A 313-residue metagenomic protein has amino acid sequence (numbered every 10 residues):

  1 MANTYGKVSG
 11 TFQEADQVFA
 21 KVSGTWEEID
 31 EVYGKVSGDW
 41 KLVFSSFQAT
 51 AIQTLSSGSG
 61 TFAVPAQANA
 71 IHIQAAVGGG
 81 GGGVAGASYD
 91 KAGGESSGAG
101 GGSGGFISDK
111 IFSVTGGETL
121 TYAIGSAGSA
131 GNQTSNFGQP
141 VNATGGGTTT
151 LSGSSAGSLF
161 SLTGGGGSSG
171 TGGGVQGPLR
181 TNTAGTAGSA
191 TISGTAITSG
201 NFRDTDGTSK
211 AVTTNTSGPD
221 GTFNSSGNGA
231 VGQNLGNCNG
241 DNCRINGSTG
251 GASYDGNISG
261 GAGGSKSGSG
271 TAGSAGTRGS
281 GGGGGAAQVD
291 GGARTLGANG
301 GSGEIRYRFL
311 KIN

Functional and structural regions predicted by a protein language model:
M1-A2, Q13-D16, E27-D30, G138-T150 (+4 more regions): A short, compositionally biased
M1-S45: Intrinsically disordered, compositionally biased repeat/linker segments
T4, A20, Q48-L55, V175-Q176 (+3 more regions): Disulfide-bonded cysteine-rich modules in secreted/extracellular proteins, activating on the conserved Cys frameworks
G6, A20-K21, G34-K35, S152 (+5 more regions): Beta-strand-rich, repetitive solenoid scaffolds
E27, W40-A51, G83, A156-L162: Surface-exposed loop/edge segments in extracytoplasmic proteins
Y33-A70, G80: Terminal (often C-terminal
T54-A63, Q74-S154, G170-T183, C238 (+2 more regions): Glycine-rich strand-loop-strand elements at beta-sheet edges
S154-G167, T171-G270: Acidic, glycine-rich loop-and-strand cores that form catalytic or ligand-binding grooves in diverse globular domains
